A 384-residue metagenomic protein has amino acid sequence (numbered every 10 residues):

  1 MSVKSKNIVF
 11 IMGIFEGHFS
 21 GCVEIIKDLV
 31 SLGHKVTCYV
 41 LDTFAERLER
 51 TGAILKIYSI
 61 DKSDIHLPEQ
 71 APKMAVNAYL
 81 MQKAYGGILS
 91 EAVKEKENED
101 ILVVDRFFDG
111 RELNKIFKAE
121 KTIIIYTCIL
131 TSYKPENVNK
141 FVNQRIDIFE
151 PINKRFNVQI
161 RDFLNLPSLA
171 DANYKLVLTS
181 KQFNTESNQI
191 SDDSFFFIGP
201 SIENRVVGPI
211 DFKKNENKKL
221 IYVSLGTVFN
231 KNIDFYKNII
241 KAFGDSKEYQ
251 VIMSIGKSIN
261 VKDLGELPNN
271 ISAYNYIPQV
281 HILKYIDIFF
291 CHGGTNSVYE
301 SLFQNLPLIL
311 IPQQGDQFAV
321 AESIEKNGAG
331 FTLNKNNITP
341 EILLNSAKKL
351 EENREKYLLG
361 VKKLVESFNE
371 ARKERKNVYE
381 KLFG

Functional and structural regions predicted by a protein language model:
S2-P151, K218, N230, D234 (+2 more regions): Glycosyltransferase specificity loop/lid
Q144-L220, L225-F229, I255-S258: A nucleotide-sugar donor-handling region in carbohydrate enzymes
